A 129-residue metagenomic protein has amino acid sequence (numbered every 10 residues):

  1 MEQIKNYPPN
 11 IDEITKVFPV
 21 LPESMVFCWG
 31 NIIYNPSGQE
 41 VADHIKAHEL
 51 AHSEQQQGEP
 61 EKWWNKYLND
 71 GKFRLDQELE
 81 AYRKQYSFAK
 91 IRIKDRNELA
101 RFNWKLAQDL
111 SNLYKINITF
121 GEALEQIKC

Functional and structural regions predicted by a protein language model:
M1-K16: A metal-dependent hydrolase signature that marks the N-terminal structural subdomain at the beginning of catalytic folds
P19-E23, C28-I33, E40-H44, Q55-Y86 (+1 more regions): Post-HEXXH active-site segment of zinc metalloproteases
Y34-N35, I116: A generic structural micro-environment signature that highlights single residues at secondary-structure boundaries
H48, H52: Histidine-centered divalent metal-coordination motifs
A89-C129: Long, well-structured alpha-helical subdomains associated with metal-dependent extracellular/ecto-lumenal hydrolases
